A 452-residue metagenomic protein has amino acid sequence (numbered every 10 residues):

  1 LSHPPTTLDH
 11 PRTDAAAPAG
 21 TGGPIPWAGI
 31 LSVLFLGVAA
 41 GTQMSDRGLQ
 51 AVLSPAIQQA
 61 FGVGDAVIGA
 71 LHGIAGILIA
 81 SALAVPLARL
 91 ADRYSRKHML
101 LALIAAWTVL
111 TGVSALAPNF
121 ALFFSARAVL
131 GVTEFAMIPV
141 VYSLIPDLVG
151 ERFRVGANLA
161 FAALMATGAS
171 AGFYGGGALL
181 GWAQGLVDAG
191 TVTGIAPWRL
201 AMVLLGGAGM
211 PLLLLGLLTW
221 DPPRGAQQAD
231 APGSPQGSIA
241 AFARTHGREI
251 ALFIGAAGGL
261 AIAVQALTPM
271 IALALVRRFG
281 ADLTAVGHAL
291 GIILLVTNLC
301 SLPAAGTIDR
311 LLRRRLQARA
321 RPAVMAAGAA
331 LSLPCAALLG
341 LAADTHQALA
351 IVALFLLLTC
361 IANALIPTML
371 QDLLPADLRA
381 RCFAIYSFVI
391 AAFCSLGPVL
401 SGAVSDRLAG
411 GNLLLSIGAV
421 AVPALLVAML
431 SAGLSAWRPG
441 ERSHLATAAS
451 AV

Functional and structural regions predicted by a protein language model:
A17-P26, D221-I254: Juxtamembrane intracellular "pre-TM" segments in multi-pass secondary transporters
Q50-A51, H246-N298, L302, N363 (+2 more regions): Extracytoplasmic gate region of multi-pass secondary transporters
G62, S95, L116-L122, T133 (+1 more regions): Helix-breaking motifs and short loop linkers at transmembrane-helix boundaries and internal kinks in secondary membrane
G73-L87, I292-A304: Central cavity-lining transmembrane alpha-helices of secondary-active solute carriers, predominantly the Major
A82-F120: Conserved MFS/SLC helix-loop-helix module at the cytosolic interface between two early adjacent transmembrane helices
H98-G112, R319-A337: Structural signature of the two symmetry-related core transmembrane helices
A126-M165: Cytoplasmic helix-loop-helix junction between adjacent transmembrane helices in 12-TM secondary transporters
A160-L218: Helix-loop-helix hairpin linking two adjacent transmembrane segments in secondary transporters
